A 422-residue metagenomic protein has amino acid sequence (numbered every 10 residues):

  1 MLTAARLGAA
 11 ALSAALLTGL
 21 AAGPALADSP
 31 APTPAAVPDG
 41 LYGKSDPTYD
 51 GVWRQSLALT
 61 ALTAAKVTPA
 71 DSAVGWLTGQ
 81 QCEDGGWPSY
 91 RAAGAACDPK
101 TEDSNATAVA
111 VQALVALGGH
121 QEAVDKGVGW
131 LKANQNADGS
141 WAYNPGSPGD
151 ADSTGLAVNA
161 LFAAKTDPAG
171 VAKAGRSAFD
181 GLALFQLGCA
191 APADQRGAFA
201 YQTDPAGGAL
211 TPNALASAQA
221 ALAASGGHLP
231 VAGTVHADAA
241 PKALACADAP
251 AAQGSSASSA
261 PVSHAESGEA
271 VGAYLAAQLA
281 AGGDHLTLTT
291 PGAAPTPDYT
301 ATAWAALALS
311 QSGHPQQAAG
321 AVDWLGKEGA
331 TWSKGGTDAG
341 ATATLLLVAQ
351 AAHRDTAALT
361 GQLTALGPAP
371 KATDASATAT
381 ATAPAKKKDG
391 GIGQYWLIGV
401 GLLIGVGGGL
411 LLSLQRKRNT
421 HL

Functional and structural regions predicted by a protein language model:
L2-L422: Preference for long, amphipathic alpha-helical scaffolds in soluble/luminal domains and all-alpha bundles
